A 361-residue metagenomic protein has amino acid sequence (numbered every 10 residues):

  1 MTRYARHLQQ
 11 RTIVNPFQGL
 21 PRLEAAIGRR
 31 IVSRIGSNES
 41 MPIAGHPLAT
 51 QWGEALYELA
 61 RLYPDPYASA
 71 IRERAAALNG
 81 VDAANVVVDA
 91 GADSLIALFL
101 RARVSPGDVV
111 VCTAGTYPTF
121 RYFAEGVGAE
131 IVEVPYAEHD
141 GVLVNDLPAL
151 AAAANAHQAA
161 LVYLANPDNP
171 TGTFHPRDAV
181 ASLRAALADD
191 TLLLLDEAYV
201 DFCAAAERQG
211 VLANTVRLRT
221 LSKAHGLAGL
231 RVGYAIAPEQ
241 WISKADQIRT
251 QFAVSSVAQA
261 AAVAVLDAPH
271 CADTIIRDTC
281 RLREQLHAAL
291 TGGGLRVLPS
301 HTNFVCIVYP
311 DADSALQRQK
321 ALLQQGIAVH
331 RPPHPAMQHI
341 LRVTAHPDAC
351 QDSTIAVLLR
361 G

Functional and structural regions predicted by a protein language model:
M1-L62, Q158: N-terminal "arm"/small-domain region of PLP-dependent enzymes with the aminotransferase-like
A60-A186, Y199-V216: Conserved core of the PLP fold type I
A68, G229, H301, A336-H339: Short acidic/glycine-enriched loop/turn segments that link adjacent beta-strands
A84-V86, R217, G293-R296, G326-P332: A short linear hydrophobic-aromatic micro-motif
N214-L298: PLP-dependent aminotransferase class I/II
I236, C306-V308, T344-H346: Short hydrophobic/aromatic beta-strand micro-patches that form the beta-sheet surface supporting nucleotide- or nucleic
C280, G292-Q325, L341: Conserved PLP-binding catalytic core of the aspartate aminotransferase-like
A321-Q325, H334-G361: PLP-dependent enzyme catalytic core of the Aspartate aminotransferase-like
